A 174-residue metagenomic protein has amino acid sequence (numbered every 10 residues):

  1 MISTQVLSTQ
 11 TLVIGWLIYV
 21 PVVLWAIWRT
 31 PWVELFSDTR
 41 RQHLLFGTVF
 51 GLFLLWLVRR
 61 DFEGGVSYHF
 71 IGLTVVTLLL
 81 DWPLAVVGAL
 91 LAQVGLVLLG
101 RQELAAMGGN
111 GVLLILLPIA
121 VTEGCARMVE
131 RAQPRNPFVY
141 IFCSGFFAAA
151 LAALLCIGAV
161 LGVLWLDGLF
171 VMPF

Functional and structural regions predicted by a protein language model:
M1-T9, V13, M128-F174: Membrane-embedded alpha-helical hairpins and interfacial helices in multi-pass inner-membrane proteins
I2-V75: Hydrophobic transmembrane alpha-helices
T11-L17, N110-I115, A149: Alpha-helical transmembrane segments of polytopic membrane proteins
P31-E34, F62, V66, L99 (+3 more regions): Membrane-interfacial segments
Q42-V49, I71, V86-V87, G108 (+2 more regions): Hydrophobic alpha-helical transmembrane segments
G51, L55, L117-T122, A152-V160: Alpha-helical transmembrane segments of multipass membrane proteins
L55-I119: Alpha-helical membrane segments and adjacent membrane-interface helices in multi-pass membrane proteins
